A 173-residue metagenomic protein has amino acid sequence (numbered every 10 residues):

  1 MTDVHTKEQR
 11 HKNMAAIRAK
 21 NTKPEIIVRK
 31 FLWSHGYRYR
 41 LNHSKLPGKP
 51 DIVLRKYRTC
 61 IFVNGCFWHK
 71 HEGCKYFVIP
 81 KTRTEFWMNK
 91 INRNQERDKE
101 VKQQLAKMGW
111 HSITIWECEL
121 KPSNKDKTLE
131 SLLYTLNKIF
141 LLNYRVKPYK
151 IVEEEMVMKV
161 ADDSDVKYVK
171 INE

Functional and structural regions predicted by a protein language model:
M1-T114, C118-E173: Nucleic-acid endo/exonuclease domains
